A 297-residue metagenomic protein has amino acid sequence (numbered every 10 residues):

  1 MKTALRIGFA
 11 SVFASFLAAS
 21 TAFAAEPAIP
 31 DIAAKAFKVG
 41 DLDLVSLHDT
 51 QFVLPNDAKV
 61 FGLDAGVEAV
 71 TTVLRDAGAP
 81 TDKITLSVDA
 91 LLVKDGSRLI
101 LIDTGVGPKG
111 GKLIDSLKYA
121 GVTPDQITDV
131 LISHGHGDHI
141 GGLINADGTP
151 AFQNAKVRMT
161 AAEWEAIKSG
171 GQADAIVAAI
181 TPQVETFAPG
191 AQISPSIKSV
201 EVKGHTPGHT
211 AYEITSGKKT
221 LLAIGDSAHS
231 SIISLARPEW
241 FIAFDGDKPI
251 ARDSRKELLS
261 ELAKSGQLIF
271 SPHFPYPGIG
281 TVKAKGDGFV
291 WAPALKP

Functional and structural regions predicted by a protein language model:
G8-A19: Bacterial N-terminal signal peptides
S20-A24: Sec/Tat signal peptide C-region and signal peptidase I cleavage site
A25-E26, K38, V122, Q126 (+3 more regions): Metallo-beta-lactamase
E26, G217-P297: Cap/insert and terminal regions of metallo-dependent hydrolase folds
P30-Y119, A211-A228: Conserved beta-strand hairpin/beta-sheet module of binuclear metal-dependent hydrolase folds, prominently
I32, P55, K109, G135-G142 (+4 more regions): Active-site environment of divalent metal-dependent phosphoester hydrolases
P55, L99, G105-P182: Active-site HxH/HxHxD metal-binding segment of metal-dependent hydrolases
I102-T104, T128-D138, R158-T160, V202-G204 (+4 more regions): Active-site neighborhood of phospho(di)ester-bond hydrolases with catalytic His/Asp-centered motifs
